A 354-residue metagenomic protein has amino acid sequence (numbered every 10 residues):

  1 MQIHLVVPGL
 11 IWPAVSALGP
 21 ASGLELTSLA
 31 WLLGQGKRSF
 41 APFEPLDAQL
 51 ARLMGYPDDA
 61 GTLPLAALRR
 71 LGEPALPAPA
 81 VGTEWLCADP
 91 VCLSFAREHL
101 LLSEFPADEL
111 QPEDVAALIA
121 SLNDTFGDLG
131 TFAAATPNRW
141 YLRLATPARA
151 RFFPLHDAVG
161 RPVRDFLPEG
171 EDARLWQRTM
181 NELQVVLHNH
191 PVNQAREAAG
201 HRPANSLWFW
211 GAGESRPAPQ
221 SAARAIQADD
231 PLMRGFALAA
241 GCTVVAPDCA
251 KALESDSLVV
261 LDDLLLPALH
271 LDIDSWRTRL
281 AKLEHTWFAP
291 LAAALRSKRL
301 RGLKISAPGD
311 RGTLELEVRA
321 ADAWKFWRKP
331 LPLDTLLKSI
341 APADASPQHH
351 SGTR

Functional and structural regions predicted by a protein language model:
M1-H4: Extreme N-terminal starter segment of soluble prokaryotic enzymes
I11-A17: Short N-terminal binding/cap micro-motifs at the start of the first secondary-structure element
L18-D114: An N-terminal, globular interaction/scaffold subdomain
S22-E25, P112-A120, T179, L183-V186 (+1 more regions): Well-ordered, non-membrane alpha-helical segments in soluble/globular domains
P106-A134, H190-H201, N205-S206: Extended, Lys/Arg-enriched charged tracts that mediate electrostatic binding to polyanionic substrates
G130, T136-F152, L187: Glycine-rich, mobile lid/loop segments that gate access to catalytic sites or pores
P147-A218: Loop-centered beta-sheet repeat module
A223-R354: C-terminal structured domains
